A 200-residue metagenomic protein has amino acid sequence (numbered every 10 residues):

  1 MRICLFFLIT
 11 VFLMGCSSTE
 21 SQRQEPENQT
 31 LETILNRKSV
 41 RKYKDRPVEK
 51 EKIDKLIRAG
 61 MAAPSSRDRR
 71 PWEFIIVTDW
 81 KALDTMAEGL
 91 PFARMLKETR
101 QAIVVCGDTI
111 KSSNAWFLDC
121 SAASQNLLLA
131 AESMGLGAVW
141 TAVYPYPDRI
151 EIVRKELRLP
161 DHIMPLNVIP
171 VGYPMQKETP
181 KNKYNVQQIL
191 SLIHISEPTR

Functional and structural regions predicted by a protein language model:
M1-C4: Positively charged n-region of N-terminal signal peptides that target proteins for export
M14-G15: C-terminal motif of bacterial Sec signal peptides marking the signal peptidase cleavage site
T33, A102-V104, L166-P170: Conserved hydrophobic/aromatic beta-strand scaffold that supports enzyme active sites
I34-K42: Acidic/histidine-rich, surface-exposed loop or edge segments in extracytoplasmic proteins
E51-R58, A62-C120: Glycine/small-residue-rich phosphate/adenosyl-binding loop
G60-M61, K111-R154, I169: Small-aliphatic-rich amphipathic alpha-helix that forms the alpha element of a beta-alpha
M95, L157-P180: A glycine-rich helix N-cap at a beta->alpha junction
I193-T199: Conserved small/polar residues in nucleotide/adenosyl-binding loops
